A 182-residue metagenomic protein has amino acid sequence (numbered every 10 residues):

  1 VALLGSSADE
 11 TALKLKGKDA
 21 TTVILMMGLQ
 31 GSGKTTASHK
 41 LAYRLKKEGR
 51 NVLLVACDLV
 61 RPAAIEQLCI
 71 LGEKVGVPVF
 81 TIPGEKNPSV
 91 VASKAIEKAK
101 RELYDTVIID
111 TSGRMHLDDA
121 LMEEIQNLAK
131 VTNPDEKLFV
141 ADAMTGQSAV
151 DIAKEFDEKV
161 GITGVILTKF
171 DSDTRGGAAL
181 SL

Functional and structural regions predicted by a protein language model:
V1-C57, A64-G84, V91-R101, D105-T111: Primarily NTPase-proximal linker/entry elements flanking Walker-type ATP/GTP-binding cores
Q30, V55-V60, I82-G84, T111-G113 (+2 more regions): G-domain G4 guanine-recognition motif of GTPases
T35, R61-P62, S89, G146 (+1 more regions): Short alpha-helix boundary/capping motifs
L41-K46, S89, E123-Q126, K159: Alpha-helix termini
P62-I65, L117-D119: Conserved D-loop-proximal element of ABC-family nucleotide-binding domains
K86-V90, D119, Q147: Conserved phosphate-coordination/catalytic loops
Y104, H116, M122-K130, P134-L182: Conserved phosphate-handling catalytic cores of large alpha/beta enzymes
